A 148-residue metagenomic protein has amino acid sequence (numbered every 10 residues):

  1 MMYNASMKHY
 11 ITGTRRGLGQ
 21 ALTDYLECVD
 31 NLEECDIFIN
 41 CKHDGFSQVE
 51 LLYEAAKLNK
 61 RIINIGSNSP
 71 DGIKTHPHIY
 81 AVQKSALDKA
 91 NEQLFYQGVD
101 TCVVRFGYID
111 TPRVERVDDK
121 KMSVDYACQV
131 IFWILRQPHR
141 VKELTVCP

Functional and structural regions predicted by a protein language model:
H9-Y25: N-terminal Rossmann NAD(P)H-binding glycine-rich loop of SDR-like oxidoreductase domains
I11-T12, I39-C41, R61-S67, C102-R105: Structural signature of the Rossmann-like NAD(P)-dependent dehydrogenase/reductase core
E27-D36: Short acidic low-complexity segments
F38-I62: NAD(P)-cofactor binding segment of oxidoreductase domains
R61-Y96, G107-V114: Catalytic loop of short-chain dehydrogenase/reductase
F95-I109, R140-E143: Conserved Rossmann-fold SDR core element
R116-P148: C-terminal helical subdomain
